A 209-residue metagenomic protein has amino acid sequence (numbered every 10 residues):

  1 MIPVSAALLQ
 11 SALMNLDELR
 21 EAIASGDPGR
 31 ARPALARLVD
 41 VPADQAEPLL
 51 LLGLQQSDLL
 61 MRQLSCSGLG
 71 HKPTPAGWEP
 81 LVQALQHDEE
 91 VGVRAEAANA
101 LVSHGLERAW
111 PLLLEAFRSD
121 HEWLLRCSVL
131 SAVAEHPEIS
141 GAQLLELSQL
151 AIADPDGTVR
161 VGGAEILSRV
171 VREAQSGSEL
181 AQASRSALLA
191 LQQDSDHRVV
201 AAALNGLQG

Functional and structural regions predicted by a protein language model:
S5-A22, V41-Q55, T74-H87, L106-S119 (+2 more regions): Amphipathic alpha-helical scaffolding segments comprising HEAT/armadillo-like alpha-solenoid repeats
D27-G29, D44, L59-L60, P75 (+5 more regions): Alpha-helix N-cap/helix-start positions at coil->helix boundaries
R32-A36, L59-H71, A95-N99: Non-membrane alpha-helical segments in proteins
R32-P33, P48, Q63-L64, E79 (+4 more regions): Alpha-solenoid HEAT/ARM repeat scaffold
R118-C127, S131-H136, G157: Alpha-helical adaptor scaffolds
R185, L189-G209: Eukaryotic acidic, Ser/Thr-rich intrinsically disordered low-complexity regions
